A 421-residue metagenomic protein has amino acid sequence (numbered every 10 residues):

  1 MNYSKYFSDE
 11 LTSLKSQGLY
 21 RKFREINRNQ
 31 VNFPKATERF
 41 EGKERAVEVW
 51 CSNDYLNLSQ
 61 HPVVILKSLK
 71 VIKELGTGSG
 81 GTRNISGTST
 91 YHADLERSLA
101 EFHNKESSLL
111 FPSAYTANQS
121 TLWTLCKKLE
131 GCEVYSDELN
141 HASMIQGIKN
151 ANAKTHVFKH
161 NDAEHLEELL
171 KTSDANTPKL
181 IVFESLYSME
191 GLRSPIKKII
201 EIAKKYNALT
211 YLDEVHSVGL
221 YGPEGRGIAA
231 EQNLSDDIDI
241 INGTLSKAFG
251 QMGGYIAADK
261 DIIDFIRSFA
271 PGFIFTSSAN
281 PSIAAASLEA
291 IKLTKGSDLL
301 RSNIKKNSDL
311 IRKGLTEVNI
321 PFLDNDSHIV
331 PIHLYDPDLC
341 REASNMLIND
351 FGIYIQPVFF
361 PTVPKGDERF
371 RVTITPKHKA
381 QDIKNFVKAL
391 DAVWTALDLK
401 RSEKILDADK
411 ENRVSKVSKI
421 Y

Functional and structural regions predicted by a protein language model:
Y3, S13-L75, A208: N-terminal "arm"/small-domain region of PLP-dependent enzymes with the aminotransferase-like
D54, H156, H160-L212: Active-site phosphate-binding strand-loop segment of PLP-dependent enzymes
G81-S86, E96-S120: Short loop-beta-helix segment that forms the pyridoxal 5′-phosphate
S113, Y135-A151: Substrate-binding/gating loop at the entrance of the active-site cleft, primarily in PLP-dependent aminotransferase-like
T121-A142: Conserved PLP-anchoring active-site segment centered on the Schiff-base-forming lysine
E224, A230-F265: Active-site PLP attachment segment
S278-S297, N303, N307-D309, T316-V318: Structural motif of enzymes handling amino- and sulfur-group chemistry
S302-I311, T316-G352, T362, G366-D367 (+3 more regions): Conserved PLP-binding catalytic core of the aspartate aminotransferase-like
